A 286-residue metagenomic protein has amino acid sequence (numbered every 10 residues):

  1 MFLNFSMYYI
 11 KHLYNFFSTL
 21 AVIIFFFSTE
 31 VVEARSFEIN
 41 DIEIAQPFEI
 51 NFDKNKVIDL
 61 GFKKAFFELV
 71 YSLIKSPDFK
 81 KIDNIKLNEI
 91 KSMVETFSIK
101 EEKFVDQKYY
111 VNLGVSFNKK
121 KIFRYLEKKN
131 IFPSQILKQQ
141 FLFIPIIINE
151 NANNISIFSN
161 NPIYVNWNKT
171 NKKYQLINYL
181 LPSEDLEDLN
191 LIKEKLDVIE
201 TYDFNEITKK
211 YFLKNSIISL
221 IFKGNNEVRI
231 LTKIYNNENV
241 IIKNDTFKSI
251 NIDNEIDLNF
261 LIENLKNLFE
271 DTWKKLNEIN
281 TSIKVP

Functional and structural regions predicted by a protein language model:
M1-A34: Gram-negative bacterial Sec-dependent N-terminal signal peptides
A34-I39, S92-V94, K108-N112, I136-F143 (+5 more regions): Extracytoplasmic
R35-D41, K119, F212-N254: Amphipathic beta-strand/beta-sheet edge segments enriched in Tyr/Trp
F37-E49, F143-A152, K243-D245: Acidic/histidine-rich, surface-exposed loop or edge segments in extracytoplasmic proteins
K56-K63, F67-S72, G114, K120-L137 (+3 more regions): C-terminal/domain-edge helix-coil "capping" segments
I58-K81, F141, I146-V198, L213: N-terminal segment of the mature soluble domain
K80-I144, S156-I157: Signal peptide-directed extracytoplasmic domains
V94-S98, I144-I146, N178-S183, K193-T232: A short, hydrophobic beta-strand-centered structural micro-motif
